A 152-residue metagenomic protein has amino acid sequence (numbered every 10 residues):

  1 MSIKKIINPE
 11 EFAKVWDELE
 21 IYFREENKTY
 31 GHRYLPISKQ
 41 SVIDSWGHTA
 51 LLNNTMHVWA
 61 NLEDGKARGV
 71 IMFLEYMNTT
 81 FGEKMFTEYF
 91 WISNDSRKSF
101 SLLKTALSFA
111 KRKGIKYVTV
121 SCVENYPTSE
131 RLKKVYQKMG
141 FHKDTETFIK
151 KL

Functional and structural regions predicted by a protein language model:
M1-I21: A short beta-loop-alpha structural element at the N-terminal edge of CoA-dependent acyl/N-acetyltransferase catalytic
R24-W46: Conserved GNAT-fold acetyl-CoA-binding loop/helix
S45-A60: A short helix-loop-beta-strand connector motif used in the catalytic cores of GNAT acetyltransferases and, in some
A60, K66-E75: Conserved beta-strand in the GNAT
M77-E88, D144: A conserved beta-turn-beta hairpin within the catalytic core of GNAT-like acetyltransferases that forms part
T87-K98: A short, internal acetyl-CoA/4′-phosphopantetheine-binding micro-motif in the GNAT/acyltransferase core
S96-A110: Conserved acetyl-CoA-binding loop-helix of GNAT-fold acetyltransferases
T119-L132, L152: Conserved beta-strand-loop-alpha-helix junction that forms the acyl-donor binding cleft
